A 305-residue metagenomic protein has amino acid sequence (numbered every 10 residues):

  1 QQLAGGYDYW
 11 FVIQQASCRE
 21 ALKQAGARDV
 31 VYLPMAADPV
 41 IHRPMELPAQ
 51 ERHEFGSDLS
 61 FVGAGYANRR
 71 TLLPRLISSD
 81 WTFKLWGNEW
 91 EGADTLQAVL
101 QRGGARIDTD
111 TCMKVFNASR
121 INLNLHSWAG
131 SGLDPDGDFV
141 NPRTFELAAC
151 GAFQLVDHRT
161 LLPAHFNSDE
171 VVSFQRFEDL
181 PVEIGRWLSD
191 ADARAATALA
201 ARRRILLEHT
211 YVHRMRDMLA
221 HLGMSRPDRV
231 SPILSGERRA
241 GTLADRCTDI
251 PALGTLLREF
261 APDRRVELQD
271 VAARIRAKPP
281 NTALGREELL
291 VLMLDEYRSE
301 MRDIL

Functional and structural regions predicted by a protein language model:
Q1-L3: Active-site and donor-binding regions of nucleotide-sugar-utilizing enzymes
G5-F153, H158-L162, S168, V266 (+1 more regions): Nucleotide-sugar donor-binding catalytic core of glycosyltransferases
V12, P74, K114-N117, V182 (+4 more regions): A broad, structural surface signal
T71, P142, D179, A196 (+1 more regions): Generic recognition of stable, solvent-exposed alpha-helical segments in well-folded globular domains
N141, V171-F177, W187-A191: Conserved acidic donor-binding segment of nucleotide-sugar-dependent glycosyltransferases
P163-E183: Change "using UDP/GDP/dTDP sugars" to "using nucleotide sugars
R186-L305: C-terminal amphipathic helix plus adjacent low-complexity, charged tail appended to glycosyltransferase catalytic
